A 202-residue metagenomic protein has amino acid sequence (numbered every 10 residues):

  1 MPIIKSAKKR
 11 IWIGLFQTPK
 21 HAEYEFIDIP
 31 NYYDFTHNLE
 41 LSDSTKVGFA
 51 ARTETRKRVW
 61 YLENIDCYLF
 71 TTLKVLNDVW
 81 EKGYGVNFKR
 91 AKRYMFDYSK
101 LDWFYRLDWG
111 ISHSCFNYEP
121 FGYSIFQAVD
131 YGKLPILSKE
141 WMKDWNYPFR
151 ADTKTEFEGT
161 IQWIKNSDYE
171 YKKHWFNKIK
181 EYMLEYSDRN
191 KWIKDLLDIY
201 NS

Functional and structural regions predicted by a protein language model:
M1-F26: A short, active-site helix/loop in glycosyltransferases that binds the activated sugar's phosphate group
D34-F35, S42-R93, D97: Conserved catalytic-core segment of nucleotide-activated headgroup transferases in glycan assembly
A51-E54, F116, F149, L184: Glycosyltransferase donor-binding loop in the core domain
F96-D108, D130: Short acidic alpha-helix that forms the nucleotide-activated donor recognition element in Leloir-type transferases
Y98, I111-I125, S138-N146: Nucleotide-sugar-dependent
V129-S138: Short hydrophobic beta-strand element within catalytic cores of glycosyltransferases and related nucleotide-activated
D144-W163: Change "using UDP/GDP/dTDP sugars" to "using nucleotide sugars
Y169-S202: A charged, aromatic-enriched C-terminal amphipathic alpha-helix characteristic of glycosyltransferases across folds
